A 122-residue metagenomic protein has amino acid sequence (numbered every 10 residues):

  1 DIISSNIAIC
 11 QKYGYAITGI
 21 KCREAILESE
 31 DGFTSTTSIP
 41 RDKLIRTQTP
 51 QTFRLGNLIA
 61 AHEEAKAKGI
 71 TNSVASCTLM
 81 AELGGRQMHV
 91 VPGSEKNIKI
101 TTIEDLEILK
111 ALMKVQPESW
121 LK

Functional and structural regions predicted by a protein language model:
D1-E30, Q48: Conserved beta-loop-beta/alpha segment of the NTase-like Rossmann-fold superfamily that binds/positions NTPs
I7-A8, S35-T37, M80, H89: Short secondary-structure boundary/capping segments
I9-C10, T37-S38, T71-N72, P92: Solvent-exposed alpha-helices and their adjacent loops that cap or buttress functional pockets in soluble metabolic
Y13-G14, S38-I39, G85-Q87: Intrinsically disordered, low-complexity segments enriched in polar/charged residues with Gly/Pro, especially when
L27-Q51: Short, flexible, basic/aromatic active-site loop/helix in glycosyltransferases
I45-K122: Conserved alpha/beta core of the MobA/IspD/sugar-nucleotide pyrophosphorylase nucleotidyltransferase superfamily
